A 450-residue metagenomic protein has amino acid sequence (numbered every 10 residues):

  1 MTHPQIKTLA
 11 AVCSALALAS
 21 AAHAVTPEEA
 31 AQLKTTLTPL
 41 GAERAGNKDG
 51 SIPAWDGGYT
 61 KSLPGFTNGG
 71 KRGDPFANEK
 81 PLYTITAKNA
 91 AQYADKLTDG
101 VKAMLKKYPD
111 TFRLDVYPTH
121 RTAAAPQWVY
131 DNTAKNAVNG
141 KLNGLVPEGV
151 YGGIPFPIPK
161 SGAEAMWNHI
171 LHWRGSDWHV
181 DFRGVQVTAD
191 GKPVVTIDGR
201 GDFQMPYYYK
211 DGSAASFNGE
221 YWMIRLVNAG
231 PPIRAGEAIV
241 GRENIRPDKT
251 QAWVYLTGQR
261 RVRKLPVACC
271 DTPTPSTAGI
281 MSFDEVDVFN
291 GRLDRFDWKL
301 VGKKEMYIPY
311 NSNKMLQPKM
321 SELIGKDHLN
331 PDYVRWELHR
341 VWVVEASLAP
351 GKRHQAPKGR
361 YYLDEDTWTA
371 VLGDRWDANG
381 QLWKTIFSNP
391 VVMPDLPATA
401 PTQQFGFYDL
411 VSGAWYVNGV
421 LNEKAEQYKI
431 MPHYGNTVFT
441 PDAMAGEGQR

Functional and structural regions predicted by a protein language model:
M1-H23: Gram-negative bacterial Sec-dependent N-terminal signal peptides
C13, A21, G152, I233-E237 (+2 more regions): Glycine-centered flexibility motif
A24, L63-F66, P75, N132 (+4 more regions): Charged/polar interaction segments and conserved charged motifs
V25, A30-G58, T98, M223-R234 (+3 more regions): Gly/Pro-enriched, hydrophobic low-complexity segments that function as extracytoplasmic propeptides/linkers
P27-T250, L256: Solvent-exposed N-terminal domain segments of exported/luminal and surface proteins
P75-Y83, Y208-A215, A252, R295-L300 (+2 more regions): Short, surface-exposed, charge-dense and proline/glycine-enriched linear segments
D181-A189, P193-F217, Y221-G230, V286-Y361 (+1 more regions): Extended beta-strand-rich segments in extracellular/periplasmic secretory proteins, especially within noncatalytic
N422-R450: Long, C-terminal catalytic modules of enzymes
